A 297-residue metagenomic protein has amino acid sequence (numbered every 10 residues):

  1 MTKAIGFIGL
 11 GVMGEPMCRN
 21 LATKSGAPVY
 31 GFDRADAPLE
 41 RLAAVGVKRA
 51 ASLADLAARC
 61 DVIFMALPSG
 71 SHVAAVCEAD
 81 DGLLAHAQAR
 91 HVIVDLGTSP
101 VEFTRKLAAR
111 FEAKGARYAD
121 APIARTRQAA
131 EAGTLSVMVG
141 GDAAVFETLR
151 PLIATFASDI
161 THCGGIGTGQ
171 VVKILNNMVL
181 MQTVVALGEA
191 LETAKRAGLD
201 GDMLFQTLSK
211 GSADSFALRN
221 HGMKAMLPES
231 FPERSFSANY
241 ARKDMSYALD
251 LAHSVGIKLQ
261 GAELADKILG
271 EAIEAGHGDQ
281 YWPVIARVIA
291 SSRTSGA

Functional and structural regions predicted by a protein language model:
M1-M65, H91, L96: NAD(P)+-binding Rossmann beta1-loop-alpha1 motif at the extreme N-terminus of oxidoreductases
I5-F7, T98-N177, M181: Rossmann-fold dinucleotide-binding core
V29, R49, R117-A119, I160 (+2 more regions): Hydrophobic beta-strand scaffold residues
L53, A57, V62-I63, G70-L135: Rossmann-like NAD(P)(H) cofactor-binding subdomain of soluble oxidoreductases
T168-R293: Helical "substrate-binding/catalytic lid" subdomain of Rossmann-like NAD(P)-dependent dehydrogenases/reductases
